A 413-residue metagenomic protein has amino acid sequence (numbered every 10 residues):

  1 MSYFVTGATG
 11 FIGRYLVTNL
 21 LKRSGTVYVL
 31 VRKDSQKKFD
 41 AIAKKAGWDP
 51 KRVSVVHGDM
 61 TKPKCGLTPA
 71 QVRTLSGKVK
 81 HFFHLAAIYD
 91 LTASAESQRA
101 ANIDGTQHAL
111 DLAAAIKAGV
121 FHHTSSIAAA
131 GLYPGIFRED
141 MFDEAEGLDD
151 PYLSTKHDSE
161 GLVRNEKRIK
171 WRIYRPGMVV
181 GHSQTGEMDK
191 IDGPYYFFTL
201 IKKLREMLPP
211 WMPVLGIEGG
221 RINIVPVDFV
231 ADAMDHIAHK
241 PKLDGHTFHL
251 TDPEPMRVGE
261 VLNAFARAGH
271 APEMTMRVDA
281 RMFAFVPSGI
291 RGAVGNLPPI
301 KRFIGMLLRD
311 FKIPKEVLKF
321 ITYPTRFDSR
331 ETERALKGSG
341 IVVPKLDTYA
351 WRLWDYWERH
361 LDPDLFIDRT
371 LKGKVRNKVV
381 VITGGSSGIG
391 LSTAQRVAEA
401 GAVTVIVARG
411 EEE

Functional and structural regions predicted by a protein language model:
M1-I88, A95, T370-K374, E399-E413: N-terminal Rossmann/SDR dinucleotide-binding element
T9, V379, S386-S387: Conserved glycine-rich cofactor-binding loop
G13-R14, L391-Q395: Residues forming the Rossmann-fold NAD(P)(H) cofactor-binding site
H81-L85, T92-A100, D104-P151, W171-R172 (+1 more regions): Conserved Rossmann-fold NAD(P)-dependent oxidoreductase catalytic core, especially the SDR/UDP-sugar
S94, E144, T185, P194-F229 (+2 more regions): A conserved pocket-lining segment of Rossmann-fold NAD(P)-dependent short-chain dehydrogenase/reductase
G147-G177: Active-site Tyr-X1-5-Lys
V179-Q184, V214-R221, F248-M256, F265-R267 (+2 more regions): Glycine-rich Rossmann NAD(P)(H)-binding loop
H236-K315, R334: Mid/C-terminal beta-alpha module of Rossmann-like enzyme folds, strongest in SDR-family dehydrogenases/epimerases
